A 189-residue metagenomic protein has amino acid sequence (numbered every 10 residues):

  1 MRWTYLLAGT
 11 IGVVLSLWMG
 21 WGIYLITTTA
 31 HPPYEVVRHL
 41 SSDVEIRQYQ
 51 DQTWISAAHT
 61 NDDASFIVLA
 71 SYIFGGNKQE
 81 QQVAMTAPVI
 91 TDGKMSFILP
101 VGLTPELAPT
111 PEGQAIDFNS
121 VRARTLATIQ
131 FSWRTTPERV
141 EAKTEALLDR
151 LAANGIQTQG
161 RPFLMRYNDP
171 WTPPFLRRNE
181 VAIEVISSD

Functional and structural regions predicted by a protein language model:
M1-D189: A solvent-exposed interaction/effector surface
